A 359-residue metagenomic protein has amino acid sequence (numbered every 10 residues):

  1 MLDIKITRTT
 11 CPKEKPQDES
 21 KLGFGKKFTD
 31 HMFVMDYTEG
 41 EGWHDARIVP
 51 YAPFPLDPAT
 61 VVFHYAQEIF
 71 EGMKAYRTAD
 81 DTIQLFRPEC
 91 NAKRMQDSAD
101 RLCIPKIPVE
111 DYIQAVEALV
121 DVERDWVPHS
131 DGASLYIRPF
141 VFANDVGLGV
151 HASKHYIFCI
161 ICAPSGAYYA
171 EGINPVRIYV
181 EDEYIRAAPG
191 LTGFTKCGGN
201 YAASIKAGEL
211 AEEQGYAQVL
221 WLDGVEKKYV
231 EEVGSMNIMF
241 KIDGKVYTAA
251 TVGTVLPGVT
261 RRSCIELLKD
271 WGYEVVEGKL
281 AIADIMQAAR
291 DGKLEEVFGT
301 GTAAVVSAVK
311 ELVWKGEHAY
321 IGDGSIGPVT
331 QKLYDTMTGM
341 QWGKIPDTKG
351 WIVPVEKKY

Functional and structural regions predicted by a protein language model:
M1-L119, G147-Y359: Helix-start/capping segments and mature chain N-termini
D111, R124-D125: Compact soluble domain cores
V122, F142-N144: Intrinsically disordered, low-complexity linker/loop segments enriched in Gly/Pro and charged/polar residues
D125-S130, P346-G350: Short glycine-rich, low-complexity/disordered patches
P128-R138, F142: Extended, Lys/Arg-enriched charged tracts that mediate electrostatic binding to polyanionic substrates
